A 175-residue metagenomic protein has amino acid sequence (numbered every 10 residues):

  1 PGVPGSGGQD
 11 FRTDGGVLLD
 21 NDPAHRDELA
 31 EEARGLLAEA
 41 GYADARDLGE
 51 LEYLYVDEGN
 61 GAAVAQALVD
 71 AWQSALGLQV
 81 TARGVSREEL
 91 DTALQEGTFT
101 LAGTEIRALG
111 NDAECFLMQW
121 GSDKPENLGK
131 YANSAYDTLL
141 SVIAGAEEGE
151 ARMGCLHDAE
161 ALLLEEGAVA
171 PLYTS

Functional and structural regions predicted by a protein language model:
P1-E39, E58-A63: Structural transition elements
P1-V3, N21, H25-D27, L78-L90 (+2 more regions): Extracytoplasmic/peripheral linker and loop segments enriched in polar/acidic and small residues with frequent Thr/Pro
G7, V56, Y173-S175: Structured loops at beta-to-helix junctions and adjacent beta-edge loops in soluble globular domains
R12-T13, A45-G49, V69-D70, Q119-W120 (+1 more regions): A short alpha-helix capping/helix-coil boundary motif
R26, A38-A108: Ligand/substrate-recognition segments at binding pockets and active sites
A33, V64-L68, A159: Generic structural signal for hydrophobic residues
G35, Y55, D123-K124: Active-site-adjacent structural elements in folded domains
